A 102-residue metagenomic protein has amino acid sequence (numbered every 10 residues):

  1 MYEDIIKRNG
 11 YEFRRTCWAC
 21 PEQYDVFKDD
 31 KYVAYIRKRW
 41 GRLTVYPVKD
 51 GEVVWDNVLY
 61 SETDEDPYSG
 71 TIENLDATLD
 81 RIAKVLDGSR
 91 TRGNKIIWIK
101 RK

Functional and structural regions predicted by a protein language model:
M1-Q23, F27-K102: Cysteine-centric segments in proteins
